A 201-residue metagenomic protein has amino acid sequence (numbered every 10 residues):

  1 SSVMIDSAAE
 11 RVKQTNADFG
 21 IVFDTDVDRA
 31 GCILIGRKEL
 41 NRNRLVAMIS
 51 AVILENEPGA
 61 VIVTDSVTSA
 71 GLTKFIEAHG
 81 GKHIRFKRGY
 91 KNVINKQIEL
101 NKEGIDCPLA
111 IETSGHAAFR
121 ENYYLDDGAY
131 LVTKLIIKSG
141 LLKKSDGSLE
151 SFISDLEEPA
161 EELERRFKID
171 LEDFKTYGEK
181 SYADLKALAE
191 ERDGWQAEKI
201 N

Functional and structural regions predicted by a protein language model:
S1-C32: N-terminal small/polar loop signature for handling phosphorylated ligands or for N-terminal nucleophile
M4-S7, L45, I49, N92: Well-ordered alpha-helical segments embedded in enzymatic catalytic cores
F19, T25-G36, Q97-K102, D106-I111: Self-splicing inteins and homing endonuclease
D28-A47, L72-T73: Short Gly/Thr/Asp-enriched flexible loops that form oxyanion-binding sites at enzyme active sites
K38-E57, G128-I136: Gly/Ser/Thr-rich active-site loops/lids in small-molecule metabolic enzymes that frequently grip phosphoryl groups
P58-N201: Phosphate-binding and adjacent anionic-ligand microenvironments
